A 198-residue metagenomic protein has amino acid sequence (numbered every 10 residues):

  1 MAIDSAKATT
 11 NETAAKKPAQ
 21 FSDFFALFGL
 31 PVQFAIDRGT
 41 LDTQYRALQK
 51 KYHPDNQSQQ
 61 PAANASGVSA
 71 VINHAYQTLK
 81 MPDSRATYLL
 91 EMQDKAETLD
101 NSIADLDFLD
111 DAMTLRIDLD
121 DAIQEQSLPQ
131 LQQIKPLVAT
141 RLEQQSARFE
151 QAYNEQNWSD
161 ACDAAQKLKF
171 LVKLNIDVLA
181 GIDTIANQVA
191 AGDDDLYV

Functional and structural regions predicted by a protein language model:
A2-V198: C-terminal accessory/regulatory regions appended to core domains
